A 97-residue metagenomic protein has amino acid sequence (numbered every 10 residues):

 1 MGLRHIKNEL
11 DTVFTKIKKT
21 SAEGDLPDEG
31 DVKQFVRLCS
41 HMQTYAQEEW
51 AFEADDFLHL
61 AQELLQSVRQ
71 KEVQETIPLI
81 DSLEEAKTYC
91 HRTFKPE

Functional and structural regions predicted by a protein language model:
M1-S82: Extracytoplasmic c-type cytochrome modules immediately beyond a signal peptide or single-pass transmembrane anchor
L83-T93: The canonical Cys-X-X-Cys-His
P96-E97: Short, non-ligating residues that shape and space the ligands of small metal-coordination modules and catalytic
